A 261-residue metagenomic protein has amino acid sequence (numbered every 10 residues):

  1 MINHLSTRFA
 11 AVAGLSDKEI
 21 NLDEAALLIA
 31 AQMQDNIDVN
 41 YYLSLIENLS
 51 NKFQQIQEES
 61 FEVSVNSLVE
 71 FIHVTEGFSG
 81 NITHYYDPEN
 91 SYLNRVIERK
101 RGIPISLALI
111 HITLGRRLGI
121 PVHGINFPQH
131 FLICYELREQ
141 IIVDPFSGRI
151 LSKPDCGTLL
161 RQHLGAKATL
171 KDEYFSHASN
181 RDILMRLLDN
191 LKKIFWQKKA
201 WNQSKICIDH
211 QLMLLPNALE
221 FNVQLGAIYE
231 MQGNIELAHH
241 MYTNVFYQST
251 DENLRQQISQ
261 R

Functional and structural regions predicted by a protein language model:
M1-R261: A structural boundary/capping signal
